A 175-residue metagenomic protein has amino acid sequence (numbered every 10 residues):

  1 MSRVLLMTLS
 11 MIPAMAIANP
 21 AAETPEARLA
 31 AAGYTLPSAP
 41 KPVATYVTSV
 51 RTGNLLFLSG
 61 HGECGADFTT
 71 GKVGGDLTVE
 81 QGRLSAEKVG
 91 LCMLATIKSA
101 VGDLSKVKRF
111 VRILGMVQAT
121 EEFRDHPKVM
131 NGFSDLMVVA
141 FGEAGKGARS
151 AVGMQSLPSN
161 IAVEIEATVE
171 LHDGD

Functional and structural regions predicted by a protein language model:
M1-V4: Positively charged n-region of N-terminal signal peptides that target proteins for export
L6-A14: Bacterial N-terminal signal peptides
A18-D175: Short, polar/acidic, helix-capping and beta-turn segments at strand->helix junctions that line the mouths
